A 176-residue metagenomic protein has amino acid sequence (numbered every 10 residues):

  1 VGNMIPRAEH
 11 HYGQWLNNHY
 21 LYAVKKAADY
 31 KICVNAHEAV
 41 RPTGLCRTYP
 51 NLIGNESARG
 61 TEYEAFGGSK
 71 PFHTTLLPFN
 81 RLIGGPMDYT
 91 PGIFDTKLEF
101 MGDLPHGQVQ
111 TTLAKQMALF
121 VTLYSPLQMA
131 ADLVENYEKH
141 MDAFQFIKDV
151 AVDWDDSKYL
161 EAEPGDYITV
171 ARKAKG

Functional and structural regions predicted by a protein language model:
V1-D103: Aromatic- and carboxylate-enriched substrate-binding clefts and catalytic-loop regions of carbohydrate-active enzymes
G13-L16, Y20, A27, T111-K115 (+2 more regions): Active-site-proximal structural scaffolding
D29, Y124, A174-G176: Short, well-ordered loop/turn elements at secondary-structure boundaries
Y30-I32, N51, G85, K115-L119 (+2 more regions): Structural beta-strand/beta-sheet cores of well-ordered domains, especially the beta-sheet scaffolds that support
A39-R41, Q128, K175-G176: Short, glycine-/Ser/Thr-/acidic-enriched flexible segments
T43, F94-L127, A131: Charge-patterned, long linear interaction tracts outside catalytic cores
A114-P164: Catalytic cores of secreted or luminal carbohydrate-active enzymes
E163-G176: Carbohydrate-binding surface patches
